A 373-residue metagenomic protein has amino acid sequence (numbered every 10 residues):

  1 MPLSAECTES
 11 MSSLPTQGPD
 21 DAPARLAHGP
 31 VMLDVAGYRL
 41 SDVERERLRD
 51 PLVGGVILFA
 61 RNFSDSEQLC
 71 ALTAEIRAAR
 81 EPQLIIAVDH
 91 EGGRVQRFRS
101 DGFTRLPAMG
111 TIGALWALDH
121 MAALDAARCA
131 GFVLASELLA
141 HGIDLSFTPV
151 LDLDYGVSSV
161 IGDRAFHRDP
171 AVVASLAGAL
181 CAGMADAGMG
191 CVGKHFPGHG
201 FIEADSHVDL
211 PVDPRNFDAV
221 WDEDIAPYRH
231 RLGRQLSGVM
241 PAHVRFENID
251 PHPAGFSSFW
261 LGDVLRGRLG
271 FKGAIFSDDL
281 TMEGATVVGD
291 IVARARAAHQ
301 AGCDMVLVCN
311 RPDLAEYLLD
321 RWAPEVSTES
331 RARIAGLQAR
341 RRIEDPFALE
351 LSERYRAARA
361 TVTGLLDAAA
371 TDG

Functional and structural regions predicted by a protein language model:
P2-P51, G267, V287-G373: Preference for extracellular/luminal or secreted protein segments
L33, R61-A79, L84, S175-E329 (+2 more regions): Second-shell residues forming the walls of enzyme active-site clefts
D42-R45, R99-S100, S206, G262-L265: Distinct, well-ordered alpha-helical segments
R47-L58, H141-G142: Catalytic domains of carbohydrate-active enzymes, especially glycoside hydrolases
S64-A71, A117-S136, P170-L176, D218-W221: Glycine-rich anion/phosphate-binding loops
A79-P107, A127-L153, V173, A177-P197: Glycine-rich, aromatic-flanked loop segments that form ligand/cofactor-binding clefts across common enzyme folds
G102-M121, H167: A charged helix-plus-loop insertion that forms the helical arch/lid used to bind and gate nucleic-acid substrates
L145-R168, H195-P214: Short glycine/serine-rich loop/turn segments
